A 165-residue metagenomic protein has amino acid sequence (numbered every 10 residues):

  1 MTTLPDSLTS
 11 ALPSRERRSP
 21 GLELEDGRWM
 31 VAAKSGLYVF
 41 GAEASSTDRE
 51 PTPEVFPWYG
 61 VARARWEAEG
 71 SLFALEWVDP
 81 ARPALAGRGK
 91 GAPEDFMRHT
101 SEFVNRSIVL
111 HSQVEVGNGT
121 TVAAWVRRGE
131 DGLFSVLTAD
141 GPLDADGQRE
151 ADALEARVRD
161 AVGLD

Functional and structural regions predicted by a protein language model:
M1-G27, E54-D165: Acidic, Ser/Thr- and proline-rich intrinsically disordered linker/docking segments of eukaryotic scaffolds
A33-E67: Phosphoinositide-binding peripheral membrane targeting modules
